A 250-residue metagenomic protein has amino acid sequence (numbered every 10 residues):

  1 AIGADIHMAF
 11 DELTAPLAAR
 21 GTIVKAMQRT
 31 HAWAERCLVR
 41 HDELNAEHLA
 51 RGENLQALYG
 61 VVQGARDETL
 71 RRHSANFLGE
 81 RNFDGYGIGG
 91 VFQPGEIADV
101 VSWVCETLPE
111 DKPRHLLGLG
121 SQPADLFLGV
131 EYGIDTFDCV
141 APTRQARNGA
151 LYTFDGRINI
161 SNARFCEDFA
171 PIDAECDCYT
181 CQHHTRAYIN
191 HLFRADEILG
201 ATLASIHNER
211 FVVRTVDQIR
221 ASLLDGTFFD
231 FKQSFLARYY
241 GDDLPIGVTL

Functional and structural regions predicted by a protein language model:
A1-R51, A163-C166: Non-catalytic, usually N-terminal nucleic-acid engagement modules in DNA/RNA processing proteins
D11-L17, E175-L250: C-terminal extensions of enzymes
A15-R20, V24, D84-G89, I198-A201: Glycine- and acidic
T22, A26-R29, L70, A204 (+1 more regions): Alpha-helical initiation/capping and key positions within long helical/coiled-coil segments
A26, T30-W33, C37, S74 (+4 more regions): Alpha-helical packing segments of well-folded alpha/beta enzyme cores
Q28, R40, L44-H48, E53-I172: Glycine-rich phosphate/ribose-binding loops and adjacent secondary-structure elements that form binding surfaces
E35, V39-D42, E106-P109, R194 (+2 more regions): Generic secondary-structure signature for well-ordered alpha-helical cores
